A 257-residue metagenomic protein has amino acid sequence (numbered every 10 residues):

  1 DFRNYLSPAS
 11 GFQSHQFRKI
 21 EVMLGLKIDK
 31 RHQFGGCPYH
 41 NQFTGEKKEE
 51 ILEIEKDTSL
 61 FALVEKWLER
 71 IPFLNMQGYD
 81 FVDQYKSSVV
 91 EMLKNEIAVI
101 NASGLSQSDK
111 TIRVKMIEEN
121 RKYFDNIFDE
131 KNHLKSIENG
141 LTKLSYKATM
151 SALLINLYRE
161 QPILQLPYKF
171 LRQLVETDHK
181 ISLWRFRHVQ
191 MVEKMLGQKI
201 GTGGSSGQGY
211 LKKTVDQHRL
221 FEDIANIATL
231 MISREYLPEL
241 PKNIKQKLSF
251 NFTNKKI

Functional and structural regions predicted by a protein language model:
F2-H32: Long, charged all-alpha helical bundle/coiled-coil segments in cytosolic proteins
D29-R31, N41, E46, E50-I257: C-terminal accessory extensions/subdomains outside the catalytic/core fold
